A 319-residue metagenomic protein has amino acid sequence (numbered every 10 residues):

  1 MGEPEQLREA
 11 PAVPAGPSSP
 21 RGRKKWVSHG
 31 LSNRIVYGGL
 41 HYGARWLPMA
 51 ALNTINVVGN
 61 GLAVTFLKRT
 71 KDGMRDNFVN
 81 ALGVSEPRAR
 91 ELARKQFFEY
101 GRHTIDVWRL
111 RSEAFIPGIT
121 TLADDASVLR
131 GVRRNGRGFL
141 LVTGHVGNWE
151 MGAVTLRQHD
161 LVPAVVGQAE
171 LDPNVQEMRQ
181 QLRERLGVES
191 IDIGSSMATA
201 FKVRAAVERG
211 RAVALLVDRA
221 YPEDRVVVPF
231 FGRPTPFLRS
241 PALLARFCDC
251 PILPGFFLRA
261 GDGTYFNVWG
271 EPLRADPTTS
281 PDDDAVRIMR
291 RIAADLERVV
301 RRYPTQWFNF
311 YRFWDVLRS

Functional and structural regions predicted by a protein language model:
G2-A12, V84, R88, R94 (+4 more regions): Non-catalytic C-terminal accessory region of glycerolipid acyltransferases and related lyso-lipid remodeling enzymes
G2-T143, Q176-Q180: Membrane-anchoring hydrophobic helices of lipid-metabolizing enzymes
I35, T70, T121, S195 (+2 more regions): Soluble or luminal CAZymes and related metallo-dependent hydrolases
K71-D72, D172-P173, P234-L238: Active-site metal-coordination segments of metallo-dependent hydrolases
K95, E99, N135-S195, R209 (+2 more regions): Catalytic core of membrane glycerolipid acyltransferases/transacylases, capturing the structured, soluble-facing
I119-L122, V146, D172, I193-M197 (+2 more regions): A conditional alpha-helix N-cap/helix-loop micro-motif detector
D124, V166-Q168, I193, G270 (+1 more regions): Conserved beta-strand termini and adjacent loop/short-helix elements that scaffold enzyme active sites in alpha/beta
A126-R130, A153, R179-Q180, V203-R204 (+1 more regions): Short amphipathic alpha-helical segments and helix-helix/interface helices
